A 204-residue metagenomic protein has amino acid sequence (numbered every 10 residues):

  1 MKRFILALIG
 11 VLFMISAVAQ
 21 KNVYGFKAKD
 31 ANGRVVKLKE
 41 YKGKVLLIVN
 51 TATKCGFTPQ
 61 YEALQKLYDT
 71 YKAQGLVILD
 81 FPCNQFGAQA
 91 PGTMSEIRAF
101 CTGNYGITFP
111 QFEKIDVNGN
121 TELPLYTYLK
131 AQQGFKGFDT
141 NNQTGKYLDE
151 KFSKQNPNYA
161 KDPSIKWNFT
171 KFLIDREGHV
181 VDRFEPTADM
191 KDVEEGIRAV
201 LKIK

Functional and structural regions predicted by a protein language model:
M1-K21: Bacterial Sec-dependent N-terminal signal peptides
A19-K39: N-terminal "domain-start" segment that seeds a small globular fold
D30, N50-K54: Amphipathic alpha-helical repeat scaffolds
K44-V45, T53-K54, T58-P82, C101-Y105: Conserved helix-turn-beta segment immediately C-terminal to the redox Cys motif in thioredoxin-like folds
G75-G92, I107-G119: Thiol-based oxidoreductase modules, predominantly thioredoxin-like and allied folds used for disulfide exchange
G106-P186: Thiol/selenol-based redox catalytic cores and closely related redox-interacting motifs
D182-I203: Non-catalytic, surface beta->alpha helical segment in thiol-disulfide oxidoreductase systems
